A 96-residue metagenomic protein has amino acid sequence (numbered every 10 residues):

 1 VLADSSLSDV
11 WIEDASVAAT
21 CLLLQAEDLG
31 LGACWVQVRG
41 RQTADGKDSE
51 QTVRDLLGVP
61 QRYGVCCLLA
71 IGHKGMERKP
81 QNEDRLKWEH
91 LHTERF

Functional and structural regions predicted by a protein language model:
V1-F96: Acidic, surface-exposed loops and disordered segments
